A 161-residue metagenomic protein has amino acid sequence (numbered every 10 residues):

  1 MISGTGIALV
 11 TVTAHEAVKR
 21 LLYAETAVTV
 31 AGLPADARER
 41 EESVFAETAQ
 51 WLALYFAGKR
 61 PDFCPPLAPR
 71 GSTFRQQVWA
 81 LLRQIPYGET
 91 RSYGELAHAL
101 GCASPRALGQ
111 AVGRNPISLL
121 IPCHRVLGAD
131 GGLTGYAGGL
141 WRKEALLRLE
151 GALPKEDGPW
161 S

Functional and structural regions predicted by a protein language model:
M1-C102, L153-S161: Basic nucleic-acid-binding alpha-helical/helix-turn surface characteristic of O6-alkylguanine DNA
A57, R83, G113, L147-R148: Alpha-helix boundary recognition
L82, L96, C123-H124, L146: Residue-level signal for inorganic ion chemistry
V112, P116, L120: Major-groove DNA-recognition helix of helix-turn-helix-type DNA-binding domains
R125-A129: Short, basic, alpha-helical segments at the C-terminal edge of helix-turn-helix-like DNA-binding modules
G131-S161: …primarily DNA-binding HTH/wHTH and HhH modules…
